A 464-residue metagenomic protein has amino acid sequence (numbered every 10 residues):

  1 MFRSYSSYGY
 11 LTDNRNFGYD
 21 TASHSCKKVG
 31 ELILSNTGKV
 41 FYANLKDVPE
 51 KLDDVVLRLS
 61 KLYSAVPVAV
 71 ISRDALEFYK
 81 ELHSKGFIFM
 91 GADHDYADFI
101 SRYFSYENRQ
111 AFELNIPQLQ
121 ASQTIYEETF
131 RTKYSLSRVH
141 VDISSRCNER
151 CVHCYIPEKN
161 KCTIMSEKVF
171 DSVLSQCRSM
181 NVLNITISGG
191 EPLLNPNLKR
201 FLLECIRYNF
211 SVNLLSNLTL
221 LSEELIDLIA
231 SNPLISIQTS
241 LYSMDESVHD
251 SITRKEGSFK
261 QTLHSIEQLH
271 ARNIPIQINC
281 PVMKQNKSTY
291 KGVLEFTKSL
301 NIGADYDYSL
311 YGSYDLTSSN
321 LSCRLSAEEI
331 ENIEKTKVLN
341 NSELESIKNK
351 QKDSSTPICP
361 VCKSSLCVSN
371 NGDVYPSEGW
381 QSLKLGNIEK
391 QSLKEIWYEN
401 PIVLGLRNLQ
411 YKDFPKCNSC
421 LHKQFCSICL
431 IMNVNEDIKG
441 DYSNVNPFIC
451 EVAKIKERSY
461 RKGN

Functional and structural regions predicted by a protein language model:
M1-L45, R102, Q110-N115, Q120-Q123: Acidic, low-complexity/disordered tracts enriched in E/D and polar residues
C26-K28, E158-T163, S251-G257, N435-E436: Short glycine-enriched, charge-decorated loop/helix-capping segments at active-site entrances that position
N44-D54: Short capping segments at the starts of secondary-structure elements
R58-V70: Short helix-coil junctions and helix-kink-helix linkers
L62, R73-D74, F78-E81, K85-F87 (+1 more regions): Conserved alpha-helical substructure of the radical SAM core
C147, C151-C154, C359-C362, S377 (+3 more regions): Short cysteine clusters
S240-Y375, G379-I388: Radical SAM enzyme [4Fe-4S]-AdoMet core and its adjacent flexible, acidic and glycine-rich loops/tails across
Q381-N464: Flexible mid-to-C-terminal extensions adjoining Fe-S/redox cofactors in radical SAM and related proteins
